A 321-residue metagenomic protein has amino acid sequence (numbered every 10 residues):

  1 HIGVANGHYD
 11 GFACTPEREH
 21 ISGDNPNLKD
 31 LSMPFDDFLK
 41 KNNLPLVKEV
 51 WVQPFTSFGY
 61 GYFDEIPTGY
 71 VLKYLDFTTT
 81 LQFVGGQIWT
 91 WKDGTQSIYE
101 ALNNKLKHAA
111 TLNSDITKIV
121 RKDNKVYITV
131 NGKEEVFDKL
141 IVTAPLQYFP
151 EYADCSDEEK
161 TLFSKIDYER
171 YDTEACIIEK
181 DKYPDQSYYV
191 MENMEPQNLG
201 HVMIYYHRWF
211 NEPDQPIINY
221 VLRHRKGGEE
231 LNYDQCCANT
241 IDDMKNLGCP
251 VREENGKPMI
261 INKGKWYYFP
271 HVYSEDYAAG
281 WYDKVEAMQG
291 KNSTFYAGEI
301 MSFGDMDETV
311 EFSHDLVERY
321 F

Functional and structural regions predicted by a protein language model:
H1-I66: Mobile amphipathic helical/loop "lid" adjacent to a hydrophobic cofactor/ligand pocket
K29-D30, D93, L231-D234: Soluble non-cytosolic domains of exported or imported proteins
D36, K40, Y99, N103 (+1 more regions): Non-transmembrane alpha-helical segments in soluble domains of secreted/periplasmic/extracellular proteins
L46, K118, Q147-Y148: Glycine-rich nucleotide phosphate-binding loop and flanking beta-alpha elements of Rossmann-like dinucleotide-binding
P67, W91, T95, M306-T309: Conserved donor sugar-nucleotide recognition element shared by glycan-biosynthetic enzymes
Y74-V130, E135, K139: Helical element adjacent to the flavin cofactor pocket in flavoenzyme catalytic cores
F137-K139, Q147-F295, S302-D307, E311: C-terminal segments that line or cap access tunnels to active or ligand-binding sites in enzymes and enzyme-associated
T309-F321: Internal hydrophobic alpha-helix adjacent to the cofactor/substrate pocket in enzyme cavities
